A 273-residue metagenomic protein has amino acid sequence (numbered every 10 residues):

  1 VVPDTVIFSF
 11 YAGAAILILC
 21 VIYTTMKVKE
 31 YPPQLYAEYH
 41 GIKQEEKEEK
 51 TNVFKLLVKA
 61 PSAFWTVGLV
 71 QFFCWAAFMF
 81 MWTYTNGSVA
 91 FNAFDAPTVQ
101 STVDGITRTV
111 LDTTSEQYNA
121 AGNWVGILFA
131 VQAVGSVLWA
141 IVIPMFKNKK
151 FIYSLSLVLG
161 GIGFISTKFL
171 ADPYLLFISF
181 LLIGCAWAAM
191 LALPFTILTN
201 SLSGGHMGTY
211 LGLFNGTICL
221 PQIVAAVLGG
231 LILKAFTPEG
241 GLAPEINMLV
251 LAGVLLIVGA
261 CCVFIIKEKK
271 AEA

Functional and structural regions predicted by a protein language model:
V1, F146-K147, L231-P238: Interfacial helix-cap and linker-helix signal at transmembrane-aqueous boundaries of multi-pass secondary transporters
V1-F80, V254-A273: Intracellular loop-helix junctions on the cytosolic face of multi-pass helical membrane proteins
D4-T5, D95-A133, N247: Loop-to-transmembrane helix entry
V137-K150, L233: Helix-to-loop junctions at the C-terminal end of transmembrane segments in multipass secondary transporters
L159-A171: C-terminal ends and interior cores of transmembrane alpha-helices in multi-pass membrane transporters/permeases
L175-M190: Hydrophobic core of transmembrane alpha-helices in multi-pass small-molecule transporters, especially MFS/SLC-type
A189-S203: Intracellular juxtamembrane helix-capping segments at the cytosolic ends of symmetry-related transmembrane helices
L202-F214: Loop-to-transmembrane helix entry/capping segments in MFS-fold secondary transporters and related SLC/MFSD carriers
